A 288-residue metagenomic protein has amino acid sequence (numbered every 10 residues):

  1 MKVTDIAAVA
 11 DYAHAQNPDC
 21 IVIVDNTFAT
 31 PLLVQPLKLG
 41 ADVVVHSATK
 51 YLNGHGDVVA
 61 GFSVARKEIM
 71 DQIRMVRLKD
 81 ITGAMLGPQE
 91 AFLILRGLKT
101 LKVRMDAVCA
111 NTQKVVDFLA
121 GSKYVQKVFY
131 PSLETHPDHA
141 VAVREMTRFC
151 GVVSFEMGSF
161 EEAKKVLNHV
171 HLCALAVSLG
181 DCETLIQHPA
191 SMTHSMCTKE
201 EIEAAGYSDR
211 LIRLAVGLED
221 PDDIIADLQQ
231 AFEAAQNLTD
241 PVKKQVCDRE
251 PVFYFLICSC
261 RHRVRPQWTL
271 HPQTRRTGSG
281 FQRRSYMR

Functional and structural regions predicted by a protein language model:
M1-Y124, F129, A140, V242: Conserved PLP-enzyme active-site core in the AAT-like
T27-A29, L133, G217-E219: Active-site beta-loop-alpha junctions enriched in small/polar residues
Q72-I73, E162-V166, I224-L228: Hydrophobic side chains in well-ordered alpha-helices
I81-T82, V170-G180, A231-D240: A common structural junction motif
A84, Q245-I257, L270, T277 (+1 more regions): Short, often N-terminal, low-complexity regions that either remain intrinsically disordered or form a short helix
Y124-I212, V216: Conserved C-terminal alpha-helix-loop-beta "cap" of PLP-dependent enzymes that closes/shapes the active-site mouth
I186-E250, P266, R288: PLP-dependent enzyme catalytic core of the Aspartate aminotransferase-like
V264, T269-P272: Short linear segments in intrinsically disordered or otherwise low-structure-confidence regions
